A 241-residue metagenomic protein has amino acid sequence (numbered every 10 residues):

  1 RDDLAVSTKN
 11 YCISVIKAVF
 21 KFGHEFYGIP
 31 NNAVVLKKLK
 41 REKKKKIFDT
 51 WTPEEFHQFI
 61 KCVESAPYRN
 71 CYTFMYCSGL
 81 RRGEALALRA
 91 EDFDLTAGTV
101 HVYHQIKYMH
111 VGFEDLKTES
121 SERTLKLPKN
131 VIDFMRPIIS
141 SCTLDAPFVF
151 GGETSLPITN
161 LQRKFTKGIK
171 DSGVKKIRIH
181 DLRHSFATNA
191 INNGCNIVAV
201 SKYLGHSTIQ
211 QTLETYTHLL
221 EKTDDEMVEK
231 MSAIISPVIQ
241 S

Functional and structural regions predicted by a protein language model:
R1-G28, K45, S155-N160, K175-D181: N-terminal core-binding DNA-recognition domain of tyrosine site-specific recombinases/integrases
V6, N10, E25, I29-L88 (+3 more regions): Basic, Lys/Arg- and aromatic-enriched nucleic-acid-binding interface segment
S7, E25, T73, C77-E84 (+3 more regions): C-terminal catalytic core of tyrosine-transesterase DNA break-rejoin enzymes
I16-H24, M135-I138, A190, G194 (+1 more regions): Hydrophobic recognition helices of helix-based DNA-binding modules
G23-A33, D94-H101, P137-L144, I239-S241: Proline-centered turn/helix-capping motifs that create local helix->coil transitions or kinks
E42, T50, I106, L204-E229: Catalytic-site neighborhood detector that most strongly recognizes the C-terminal catalytic loop/helix of tyrosine
P53, Q105, P128-K175: Active-site/catalytic core of tyrosine-dependent DNA strand-transfer enzymes
A97, H110-G112, L116-D133, G152 (+1 more regions): C-terminal secondary-structure termini that scaffold catalytic or DNA-interacting sites
